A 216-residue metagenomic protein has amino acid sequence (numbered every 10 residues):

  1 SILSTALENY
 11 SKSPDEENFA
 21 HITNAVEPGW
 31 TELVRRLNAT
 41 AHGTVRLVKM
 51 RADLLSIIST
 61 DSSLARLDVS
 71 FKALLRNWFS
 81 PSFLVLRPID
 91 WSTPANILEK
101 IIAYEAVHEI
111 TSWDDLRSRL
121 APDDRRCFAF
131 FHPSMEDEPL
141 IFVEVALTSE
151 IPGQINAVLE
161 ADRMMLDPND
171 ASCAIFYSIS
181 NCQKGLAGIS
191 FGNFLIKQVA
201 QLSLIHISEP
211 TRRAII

Functional and structural regions predicted by a protein language model:
S1-E105: N-terminal low-complexity, Ser/Thr- and acidic-residue-enriched intrinsically disordered segments
I57-A65, N156-M164, G192, E209-T211: Phosphate-binding glycine-rich loops and adjacent basic patches that engage nucleotide phosphates, nucleic-acid
N77-N156: Extended, Lys/Arg-enriched charged tracts that mediate electrostatic binding to polyanionic substrates
S82-L84, A174-L186: Glycine- and acidic
A106, E150, N181-K184, A200-L204: Hydrophobic/aromatic-lined pockets within catalytic cores
D137, L147-S180: Helix-hairpin-helix/helix-loop-helix acidic hairpins
A187-Q201: Conserved acetyl-CoA-binding loop-helix of GNAT-fold acetyltransferases
I205-P210, A214-I216: Single conserved hydrophobic/aromatic residue that forms the stacking wall/gate of nucleotide- or nucleobase-binding
